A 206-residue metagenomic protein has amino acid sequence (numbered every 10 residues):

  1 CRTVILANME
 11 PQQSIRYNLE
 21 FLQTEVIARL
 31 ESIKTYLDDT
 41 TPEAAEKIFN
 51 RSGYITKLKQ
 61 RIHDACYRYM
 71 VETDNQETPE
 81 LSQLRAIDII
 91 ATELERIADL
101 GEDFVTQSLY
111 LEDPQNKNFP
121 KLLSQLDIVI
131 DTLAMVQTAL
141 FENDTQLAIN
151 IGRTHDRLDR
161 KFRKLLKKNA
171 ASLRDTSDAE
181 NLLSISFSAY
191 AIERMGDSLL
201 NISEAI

Functional and structural regions predicted by a protein language model:
C1-I206: Cytosolic, long alpha-helical scaffolding segments
